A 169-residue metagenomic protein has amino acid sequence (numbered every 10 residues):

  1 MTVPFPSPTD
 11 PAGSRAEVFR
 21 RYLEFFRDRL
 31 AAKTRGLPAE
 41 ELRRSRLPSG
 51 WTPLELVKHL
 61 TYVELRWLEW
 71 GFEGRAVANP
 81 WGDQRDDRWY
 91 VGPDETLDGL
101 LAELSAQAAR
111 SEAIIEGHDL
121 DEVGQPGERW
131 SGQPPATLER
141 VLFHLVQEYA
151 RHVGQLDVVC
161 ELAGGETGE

Functional and structural regions predicted by a protein language model:
T2-T9, A16-T34, A39-D87, G127-E169: Short, contiguous alpha-helical
G13-F19, L97-L101: Active-site rim elements
D87-P126, E139-L145: Acidic/histidine-rich alpha-helical segments that form the ligand environment of transition-metal centers
